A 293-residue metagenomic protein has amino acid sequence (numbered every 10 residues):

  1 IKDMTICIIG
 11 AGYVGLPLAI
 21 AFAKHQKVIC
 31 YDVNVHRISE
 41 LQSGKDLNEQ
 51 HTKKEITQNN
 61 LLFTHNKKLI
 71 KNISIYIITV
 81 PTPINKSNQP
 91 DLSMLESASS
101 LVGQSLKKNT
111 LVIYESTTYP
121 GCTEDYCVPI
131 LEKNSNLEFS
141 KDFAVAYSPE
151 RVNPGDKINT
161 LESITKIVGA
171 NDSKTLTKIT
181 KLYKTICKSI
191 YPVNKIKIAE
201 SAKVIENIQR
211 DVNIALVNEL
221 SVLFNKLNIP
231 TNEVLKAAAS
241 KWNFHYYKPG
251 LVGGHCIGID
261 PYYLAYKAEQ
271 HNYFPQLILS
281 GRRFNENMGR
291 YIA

Functional and structural regions predicted by a protein language model:
D3-T5, K27-I29, V33-I75, V80-P90 (+1 more regions): Conserved N-terminal Rossmann-fold NAD(P) cofactor-binding segment
A11-G12: Glycine-rich Rossmann-fold phosphate-binding loop(s) that bind the pyrophosphate of adenine dinucleotide cofactors
G15-L16: N-terminal Rossmann-fold NAD(P) dinucleotide-binding loop
F22: Aromatic pocket-lining residues of Rossmann-like dinucleotide-binding sites
I84-R151: Rossmann-like NAD(P)(H) cofactor-binding subdomain of soluble oxidoreductases
P129-S148, V152-N243, K267-H271: Internal alpha-helical scaffold of NAD(P)-dependent oxidoreductase catalytic cores
P261, A265-L277, F284-A293: ATP-dependent carboxylate/acyl-activation modules
